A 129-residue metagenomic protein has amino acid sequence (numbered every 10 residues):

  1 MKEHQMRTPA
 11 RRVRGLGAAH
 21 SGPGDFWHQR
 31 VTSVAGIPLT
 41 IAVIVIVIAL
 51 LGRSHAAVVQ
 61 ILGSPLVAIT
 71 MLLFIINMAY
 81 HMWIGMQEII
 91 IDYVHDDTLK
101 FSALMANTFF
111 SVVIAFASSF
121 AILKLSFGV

Functional and structural regions predicted by a protein language model:
M1-V129: Membrane-embedded alpha-helical bundles that constitute the cytochrome b-like, heme-associated redox core of multi-pass
